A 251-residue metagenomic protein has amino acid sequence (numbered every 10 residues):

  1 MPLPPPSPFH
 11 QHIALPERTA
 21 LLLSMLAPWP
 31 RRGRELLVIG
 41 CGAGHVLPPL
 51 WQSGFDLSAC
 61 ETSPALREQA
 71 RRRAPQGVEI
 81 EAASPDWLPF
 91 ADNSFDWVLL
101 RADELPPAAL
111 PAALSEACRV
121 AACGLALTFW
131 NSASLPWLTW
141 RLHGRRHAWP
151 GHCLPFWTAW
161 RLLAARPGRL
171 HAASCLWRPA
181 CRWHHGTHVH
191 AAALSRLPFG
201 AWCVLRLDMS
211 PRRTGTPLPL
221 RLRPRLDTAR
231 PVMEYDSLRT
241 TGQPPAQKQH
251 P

Functional and structural regions predicted by a protein language model:
M1-R32, H45: Conserved class I S-adenosyl-L-methionine
L37, G42-W87: Class I SAM-dependent methyltransferase SAM/SAH-binding core
D86-W97: A short acidic, Gly/Pro-enriched loop at the edge of an enzyme's catalytic core that lines a small-molecule cofactor
D96-A109: A short SAM/SAH-binding and catalytic strip from SAM-dependent methyltransferases
P111-L125: A short glycine-rich, Lys/Arg-flanked "PGG" loop and its adjoining helix->strand segment in the class I
G124-P150: Conserved class I S-adenosyl-L-methionine
W149-W177: Short alpha-helix
H171-P251: A C-terminal cap/extension of S-adenosyl-L-methionine-dependent methyltransferases that defines the acceptor-substrate
